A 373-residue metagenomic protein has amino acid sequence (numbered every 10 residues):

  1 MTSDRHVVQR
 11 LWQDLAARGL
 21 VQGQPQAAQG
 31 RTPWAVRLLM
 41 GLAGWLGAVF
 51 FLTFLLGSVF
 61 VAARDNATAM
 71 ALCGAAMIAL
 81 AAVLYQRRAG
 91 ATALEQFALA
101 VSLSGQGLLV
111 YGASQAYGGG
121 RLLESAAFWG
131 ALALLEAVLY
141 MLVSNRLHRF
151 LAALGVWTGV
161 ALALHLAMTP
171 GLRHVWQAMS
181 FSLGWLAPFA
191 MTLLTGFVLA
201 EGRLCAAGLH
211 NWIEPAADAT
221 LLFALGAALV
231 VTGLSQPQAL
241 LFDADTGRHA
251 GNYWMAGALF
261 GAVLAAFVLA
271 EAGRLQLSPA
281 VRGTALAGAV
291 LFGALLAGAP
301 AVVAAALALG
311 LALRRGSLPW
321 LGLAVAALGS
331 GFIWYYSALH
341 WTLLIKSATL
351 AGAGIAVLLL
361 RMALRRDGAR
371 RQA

Functional and structural regions predicted by a protein language model:
M1-A373: Alpha-helical multi-pass membrane segments and their bilayer interfacial helix-loop junctions
